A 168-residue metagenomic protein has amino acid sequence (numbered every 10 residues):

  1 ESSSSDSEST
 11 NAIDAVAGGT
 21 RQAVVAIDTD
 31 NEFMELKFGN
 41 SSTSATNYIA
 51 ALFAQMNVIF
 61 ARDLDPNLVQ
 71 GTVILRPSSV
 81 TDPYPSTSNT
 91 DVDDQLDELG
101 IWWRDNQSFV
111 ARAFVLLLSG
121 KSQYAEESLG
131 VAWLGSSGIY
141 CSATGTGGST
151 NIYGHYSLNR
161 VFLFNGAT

Functional and structural regions predicted by a protein language model:
E1-S149: Fold-level signature of zinc-dependent metallopeptidase catalytic domains
G39, G147-T168: Short pre-active-site segment immediately N-terminal to the catalytic Zn-binding motif
